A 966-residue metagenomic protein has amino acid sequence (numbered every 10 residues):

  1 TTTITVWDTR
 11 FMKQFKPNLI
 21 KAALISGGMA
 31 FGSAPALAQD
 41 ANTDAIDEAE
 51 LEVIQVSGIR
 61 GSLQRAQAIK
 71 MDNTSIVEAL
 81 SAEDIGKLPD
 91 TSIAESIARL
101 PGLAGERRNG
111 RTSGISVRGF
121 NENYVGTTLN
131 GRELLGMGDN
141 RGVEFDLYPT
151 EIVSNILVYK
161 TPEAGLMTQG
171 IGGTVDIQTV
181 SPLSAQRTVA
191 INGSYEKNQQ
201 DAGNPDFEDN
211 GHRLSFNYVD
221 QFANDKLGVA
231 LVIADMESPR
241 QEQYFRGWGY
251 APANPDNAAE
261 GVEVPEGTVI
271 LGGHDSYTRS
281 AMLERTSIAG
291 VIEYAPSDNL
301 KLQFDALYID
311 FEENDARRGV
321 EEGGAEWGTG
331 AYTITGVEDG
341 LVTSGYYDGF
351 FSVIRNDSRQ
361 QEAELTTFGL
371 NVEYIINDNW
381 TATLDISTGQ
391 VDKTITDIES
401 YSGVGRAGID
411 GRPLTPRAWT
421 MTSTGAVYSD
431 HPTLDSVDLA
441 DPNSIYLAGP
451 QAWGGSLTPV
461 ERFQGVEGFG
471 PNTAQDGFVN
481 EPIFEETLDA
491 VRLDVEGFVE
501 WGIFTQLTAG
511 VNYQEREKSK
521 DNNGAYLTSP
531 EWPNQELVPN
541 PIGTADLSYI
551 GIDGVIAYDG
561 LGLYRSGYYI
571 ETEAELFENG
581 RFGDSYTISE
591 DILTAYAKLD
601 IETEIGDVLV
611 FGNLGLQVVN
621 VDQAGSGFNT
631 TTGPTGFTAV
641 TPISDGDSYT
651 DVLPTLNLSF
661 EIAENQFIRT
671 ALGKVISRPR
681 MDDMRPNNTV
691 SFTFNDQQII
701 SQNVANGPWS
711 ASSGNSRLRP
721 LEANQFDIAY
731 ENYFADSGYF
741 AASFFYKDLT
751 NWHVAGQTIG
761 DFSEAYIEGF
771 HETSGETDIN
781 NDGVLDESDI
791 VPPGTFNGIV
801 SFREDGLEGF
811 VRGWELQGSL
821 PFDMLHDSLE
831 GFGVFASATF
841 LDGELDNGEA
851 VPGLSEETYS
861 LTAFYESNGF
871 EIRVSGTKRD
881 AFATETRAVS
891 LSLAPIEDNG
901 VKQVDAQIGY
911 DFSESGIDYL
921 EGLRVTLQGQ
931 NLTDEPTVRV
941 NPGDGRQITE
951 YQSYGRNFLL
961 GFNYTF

Functional and structural regions predicted by a protein language model:
P17, Q39, F478-N480, F484 (+7 more regions): Conserved C-terminal beta-signal and adjacent last beta-strands/turns of outer-membrane beta-barrel proteins
Q55-G86, G114, E122-V125, R132: N-terminal periplasmic "start-of-domain" segments of outer-membrane beta-barrel proteins
A94-E133, K160: Extracytoplasmic beta-strand/coil segments of soluble accessory domains associated with Gram-negative outer-membrane
R132-K160, D209, F216: Short acidic/polar hinge/loop motifs at secondary-structure boundaries that mediate gating or recognition
P182-T188, A223-L227, N299, D378-T381 (+6 more regions): Short loop/turn motifs that connect adjacent beta-strands in outer-membrane beta-barrel proteins
D206-W327, I334, Q360-Y374, P654-L656: Transmembrane beta-barrel wall of Gram-negative outer-membrane proteins
D357-L365, D584-E590, I676-L749, E772-T777 (+4 more regions): Outer-membrane beta-barrel signature, preferentially recognizing the C-terminal barrel domain of Gram-negative
F745-L749, H753-G760, E764-R887, N963: Gram-negative outer-membrane beta-barrel transporters
